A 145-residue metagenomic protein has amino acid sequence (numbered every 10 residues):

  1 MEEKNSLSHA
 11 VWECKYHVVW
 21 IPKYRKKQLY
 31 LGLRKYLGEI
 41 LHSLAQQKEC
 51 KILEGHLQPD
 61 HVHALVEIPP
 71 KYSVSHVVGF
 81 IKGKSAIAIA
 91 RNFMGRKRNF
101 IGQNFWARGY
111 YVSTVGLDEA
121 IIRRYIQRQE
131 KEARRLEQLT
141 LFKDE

Functional and structural regions predicted by a protein language model:
M1-E145: Basic nucleic-acid-binding interfaces
